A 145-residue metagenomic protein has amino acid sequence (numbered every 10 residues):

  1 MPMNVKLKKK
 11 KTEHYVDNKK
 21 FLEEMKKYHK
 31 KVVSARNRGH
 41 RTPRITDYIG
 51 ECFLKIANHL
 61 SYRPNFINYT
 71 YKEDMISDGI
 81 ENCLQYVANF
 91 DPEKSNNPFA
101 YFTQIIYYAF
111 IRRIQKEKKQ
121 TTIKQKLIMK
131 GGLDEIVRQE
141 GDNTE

Functional and structural regions predicted by a protein language model:
M1-D74, D134-E145: Extreme N-terminal regulatory/targeting segments of RNA polymerase sigma factors
P2-N4, D47, G79, Y86-K94 (+2 more regions): Proteins with a high burden of low-complexity, intrinsically disordered sequence enriched in S/T/G/P/A and R, requiring
A35, A57, I80-E81, A88 (+1 more regions): A generic structural signal for ordered alpha-helices
E51, K55, H59, D74-E81 (+1 more regions): Structural recognition of an alpha-helix C-terminal capping motif at a helix-to-coil junction
R63-Y71, C83-I105, K116-T121: Short alpha-helix-to-loop micro-motif enriched in aromatics/charged/Gly
I114, T122-E145: Charged, low-cysteine interdomain linkers and short loop/connector segments that bridge structured helical modules
